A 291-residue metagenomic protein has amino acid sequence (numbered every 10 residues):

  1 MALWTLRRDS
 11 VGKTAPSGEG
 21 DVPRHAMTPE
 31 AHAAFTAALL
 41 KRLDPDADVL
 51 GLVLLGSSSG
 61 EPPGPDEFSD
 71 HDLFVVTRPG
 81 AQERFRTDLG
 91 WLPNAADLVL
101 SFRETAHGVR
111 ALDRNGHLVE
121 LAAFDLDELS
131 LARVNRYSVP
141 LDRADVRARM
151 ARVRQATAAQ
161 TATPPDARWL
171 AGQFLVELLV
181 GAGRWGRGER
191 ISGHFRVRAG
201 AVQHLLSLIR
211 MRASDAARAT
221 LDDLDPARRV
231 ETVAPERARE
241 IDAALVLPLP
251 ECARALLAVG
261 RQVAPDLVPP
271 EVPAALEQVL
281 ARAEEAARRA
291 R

Functional and structural regions predicted by a protein language model:
G12, G18-G20: Residue-identity detector for glycine
P23-A47, S58-F68, F74-D127: Metal-dependent nucleotidyltransferase catalytic core
L126-D142: A short alpha->loop->secondary-structure connector
Y137-R168: A short, charged helix-loop
A158-R291: Conserved nucleotidyltransferase catalytic core and NTase-mimicking acidic/glycine-rich helix/loop elements in nucleic
